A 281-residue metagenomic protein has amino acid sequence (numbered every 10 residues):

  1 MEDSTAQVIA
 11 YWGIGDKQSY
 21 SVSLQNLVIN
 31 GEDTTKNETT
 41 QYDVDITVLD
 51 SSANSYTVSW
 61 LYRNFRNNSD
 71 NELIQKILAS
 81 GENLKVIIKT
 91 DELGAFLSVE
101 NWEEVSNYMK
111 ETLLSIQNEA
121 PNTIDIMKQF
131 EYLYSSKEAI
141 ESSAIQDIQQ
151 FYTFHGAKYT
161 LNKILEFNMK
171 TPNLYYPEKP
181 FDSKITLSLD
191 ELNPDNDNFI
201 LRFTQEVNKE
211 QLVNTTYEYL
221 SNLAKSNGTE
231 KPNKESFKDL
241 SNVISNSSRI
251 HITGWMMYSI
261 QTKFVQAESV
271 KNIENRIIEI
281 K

Functional and structural regions predicted by a protein language model:
E2-K281: Signature of exported/secreted
